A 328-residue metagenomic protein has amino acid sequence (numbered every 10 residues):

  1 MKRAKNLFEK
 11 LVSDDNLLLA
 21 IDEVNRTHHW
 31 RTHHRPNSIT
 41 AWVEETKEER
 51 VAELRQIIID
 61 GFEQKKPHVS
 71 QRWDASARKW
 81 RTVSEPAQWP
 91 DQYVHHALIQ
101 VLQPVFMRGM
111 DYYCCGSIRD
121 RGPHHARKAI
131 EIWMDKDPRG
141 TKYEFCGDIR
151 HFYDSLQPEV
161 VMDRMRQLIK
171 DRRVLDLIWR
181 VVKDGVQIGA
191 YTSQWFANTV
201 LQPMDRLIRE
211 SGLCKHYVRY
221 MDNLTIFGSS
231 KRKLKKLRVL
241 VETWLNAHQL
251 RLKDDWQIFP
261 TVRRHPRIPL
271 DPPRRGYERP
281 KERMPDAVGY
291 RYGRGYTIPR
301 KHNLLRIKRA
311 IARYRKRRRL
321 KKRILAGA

Functional and structural regions predicted by a protein language model:
M1-Q56: Non-catalytic, polymerase-adjacent accessory regions of viral genome-replication enzymes
R3, L7, H95, I99-Q157: Active-site-proximal segment of RNA-dependent polymerases
P36-V43, C114-R119, D148-F152, N223-I226 (+1 more regions): Conserved short loop/turn motifs at secondary-structure junctions
E53-K79, Y93, K170-V182: Reverse-transcriptase-like RNA-dependent polymerase core
K79-D111, Y153, D184-E210: Conserved pre-motif C helix in the palm subdomain of viral-like polymerases
K128-M221, T225-E242, H248, D255 (+4 more regions): Conserved polymerase palm-domain catalytic core
R275-A328: Active-site and adjacent loop segments of nucleotide-processing enzymes that use two-metal-ion phosphate chemistry
